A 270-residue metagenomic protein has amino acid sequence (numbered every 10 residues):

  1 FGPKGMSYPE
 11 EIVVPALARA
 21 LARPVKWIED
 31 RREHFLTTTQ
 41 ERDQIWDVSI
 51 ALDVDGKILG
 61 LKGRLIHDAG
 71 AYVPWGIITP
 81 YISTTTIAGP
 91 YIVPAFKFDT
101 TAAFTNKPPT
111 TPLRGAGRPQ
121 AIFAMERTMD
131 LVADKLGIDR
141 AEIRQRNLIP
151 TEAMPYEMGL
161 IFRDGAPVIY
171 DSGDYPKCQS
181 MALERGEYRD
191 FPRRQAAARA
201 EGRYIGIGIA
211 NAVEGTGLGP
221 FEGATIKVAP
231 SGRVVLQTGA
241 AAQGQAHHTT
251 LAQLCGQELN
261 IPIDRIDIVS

Functional and structural regions predicted by a protein language model:
F1-S270: Structural alpha/beta core scaffold segments of enzyme domains
